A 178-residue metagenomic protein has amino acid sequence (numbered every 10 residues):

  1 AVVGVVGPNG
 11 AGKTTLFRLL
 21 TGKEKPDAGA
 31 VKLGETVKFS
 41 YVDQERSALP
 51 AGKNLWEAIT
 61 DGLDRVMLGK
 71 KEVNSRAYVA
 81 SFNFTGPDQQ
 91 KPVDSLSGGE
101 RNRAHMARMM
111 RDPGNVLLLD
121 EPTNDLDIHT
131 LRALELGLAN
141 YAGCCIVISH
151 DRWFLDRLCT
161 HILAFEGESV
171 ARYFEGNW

Functional and structural regions predicted by a protein language model:
A1-W178: ABC ATP-binding cassette signature C-motif
